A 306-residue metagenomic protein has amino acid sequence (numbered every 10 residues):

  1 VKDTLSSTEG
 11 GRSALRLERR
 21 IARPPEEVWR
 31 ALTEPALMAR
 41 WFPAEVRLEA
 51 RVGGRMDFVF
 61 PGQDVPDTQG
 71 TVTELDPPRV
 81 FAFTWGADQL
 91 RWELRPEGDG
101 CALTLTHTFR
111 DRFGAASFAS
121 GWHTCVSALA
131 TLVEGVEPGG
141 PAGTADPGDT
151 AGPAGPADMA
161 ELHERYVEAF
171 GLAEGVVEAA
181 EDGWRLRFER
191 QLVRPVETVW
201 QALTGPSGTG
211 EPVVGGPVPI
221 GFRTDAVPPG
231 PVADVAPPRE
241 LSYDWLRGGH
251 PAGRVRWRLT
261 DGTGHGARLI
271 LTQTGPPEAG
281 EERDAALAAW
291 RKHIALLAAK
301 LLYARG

Functional and structural regions predicted by a protein language model:
V1-G10, C101-A102, T106-Q201, G262-G306: Terminal "cap-and-tail" regions of soluble proteins that handle hydrophobic small molecules
G10, A14-L17, R23, E27 (+6 more regions): Short beta-edge strand/loop motif at the mouth of beta-sheet-based domains
L15-L17, G70, L90-W92, L103 (+3 more regions): Hydrophobic residues positioned within well-ordered beta-strands of beta-sheet architectures
R19, G70-E74, Q89-P96, P229-A233 (+1 more regions): Hydrophobic/aromatic beta-strand elements that line small-molecule binding cavities or substrate pockets in beta-rich
I21, D76, W85-A87, P96-G98 (+3 more regions): A generic beta-sheet turn/junction motif
V28, M38, M56, V72 (+11 more regions): Hydrophobic pocket/interface hotspot
L32, F42, W85, V133 (+3 more regions): Short, flexible helix/strand-to-coil boundary loops that buttress conserved ligand/catalytic motifs in alpha/beta
F58-T108, L246: A contiguous binding-surface segment within folded domains or other stable secondary-structure elements
